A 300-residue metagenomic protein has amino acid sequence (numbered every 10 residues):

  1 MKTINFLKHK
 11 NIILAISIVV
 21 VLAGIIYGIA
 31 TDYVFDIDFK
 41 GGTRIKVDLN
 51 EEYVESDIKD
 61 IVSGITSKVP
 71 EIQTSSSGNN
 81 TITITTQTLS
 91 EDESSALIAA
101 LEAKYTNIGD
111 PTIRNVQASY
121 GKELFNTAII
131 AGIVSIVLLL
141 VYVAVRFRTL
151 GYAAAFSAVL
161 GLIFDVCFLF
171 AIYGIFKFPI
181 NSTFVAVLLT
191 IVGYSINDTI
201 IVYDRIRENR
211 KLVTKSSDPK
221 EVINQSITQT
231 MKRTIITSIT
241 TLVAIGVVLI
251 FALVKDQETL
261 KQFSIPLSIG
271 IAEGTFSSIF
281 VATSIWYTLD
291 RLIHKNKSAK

Functional and structural regions predicted by a protein language model:
M1-K300: A structural signal for conserved, well-ordered secondary-structure elements that form binding/interaction cores
